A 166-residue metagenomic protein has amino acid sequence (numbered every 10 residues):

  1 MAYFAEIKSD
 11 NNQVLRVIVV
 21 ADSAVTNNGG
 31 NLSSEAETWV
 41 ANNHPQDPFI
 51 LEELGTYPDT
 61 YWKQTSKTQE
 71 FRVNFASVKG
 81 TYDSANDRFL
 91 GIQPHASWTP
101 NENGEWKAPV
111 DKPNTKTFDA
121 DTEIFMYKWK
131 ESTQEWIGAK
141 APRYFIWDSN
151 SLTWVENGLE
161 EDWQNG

Functional and structural regions predicted by a protein language model:
M1-G166: Viral virion structural and adsorption modules
